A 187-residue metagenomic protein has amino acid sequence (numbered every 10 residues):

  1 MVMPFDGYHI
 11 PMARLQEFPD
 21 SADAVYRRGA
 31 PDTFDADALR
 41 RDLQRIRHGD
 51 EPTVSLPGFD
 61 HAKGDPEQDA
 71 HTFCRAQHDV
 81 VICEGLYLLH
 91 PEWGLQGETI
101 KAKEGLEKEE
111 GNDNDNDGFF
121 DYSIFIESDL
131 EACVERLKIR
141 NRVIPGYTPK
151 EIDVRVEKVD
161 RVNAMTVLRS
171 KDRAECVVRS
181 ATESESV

Functional and structural regions predicted by a protein language model:
M1-P4: Conserved catalytic segments around the Walker B and adjacent sensor/switch elements of P-loop NTPase domains
D6, D121, E175: Receiver (REC) domain switch/active-site residues of two-component response regulators
D6, L39, I82, I124 (+1 more regions): Conserved RecA-like P-loop NTPase ATPase core
H9-K63: Conserved nucleotide-sensing/catalytic segment adjacent to the nucleotide-binding pocket in NTP-handling enzymes
A38, D42, C133-R140, R155: Alpha-helical scaffold elements adjacent to nucleotide-binding pockets in ATP/GTP-utilizing enzyme cores
G58-Q68, C83-L86, V156-R161: Short gly/ser/thr-rich secondary-structure transition/capping motifs
P66-R140: ATP-dependent NMP and nucleoside kinases share a basic, alpha-helical "lid"
E110-D115, I139, V143-V187: Small-molecule kinase domains that catalyze NTP-dependent phosphoryl transfer to phosphate-bearing small molecules
